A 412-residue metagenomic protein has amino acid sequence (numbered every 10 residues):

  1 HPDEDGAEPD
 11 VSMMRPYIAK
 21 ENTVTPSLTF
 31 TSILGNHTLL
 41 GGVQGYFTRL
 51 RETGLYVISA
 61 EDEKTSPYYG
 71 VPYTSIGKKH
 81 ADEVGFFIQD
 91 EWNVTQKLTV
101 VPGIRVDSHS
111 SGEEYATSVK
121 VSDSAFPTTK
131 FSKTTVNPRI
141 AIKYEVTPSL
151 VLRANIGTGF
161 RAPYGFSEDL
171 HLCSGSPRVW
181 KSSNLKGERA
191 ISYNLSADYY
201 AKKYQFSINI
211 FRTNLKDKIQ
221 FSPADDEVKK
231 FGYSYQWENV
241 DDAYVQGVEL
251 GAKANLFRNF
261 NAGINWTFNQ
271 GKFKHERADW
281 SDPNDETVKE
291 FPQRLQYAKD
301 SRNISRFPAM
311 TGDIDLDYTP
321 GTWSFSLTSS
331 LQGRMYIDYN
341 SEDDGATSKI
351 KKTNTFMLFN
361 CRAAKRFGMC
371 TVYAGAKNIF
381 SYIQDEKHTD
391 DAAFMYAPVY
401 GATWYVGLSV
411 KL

Functional and structural regions predicted by a protein language model:
H1-A7, P26, E52-A60, G112-V121 (+7 more regions): Outer-membrane beta-barrel translocator domains and adjoining extracellular loop/strand segments of Gram-negative
H1-S118, E145, Y199-Y200, S207-I208 (+2 more regions): Face-selective signature of the C-terminal outer-membrane beta-barrel domain
P9-Y17, T25, Y69-I76, Q89 (+8 more regions): Extracellular loop and loop/strand-boundary signature of outer-membrane beta-barrel proteins
L28-L34, D82, I88-N93, L98 (+13 more regions): Residue-level signature of outer-membrane beta-barrel architecture
N36-L39, K97-V100, S149-L152, K203-F206 (+3 more regions): Repeated loop/turn-to-beta-strand initiation elements of outer-membrane beta-barrel proteins
T74-E83, T128-F131, N137, A141 (+8 more regions): Outer-membrane beta-barrel signature, preferentially recognizing the C-terminal barrel domain of Gram-negative
N93-Q96, V100, S108, R212-N214 (+2 more regions): Gram-negative outer-membrane beta-barrel transporters
L215-K216, L331-D343, A364-L412: C-terminal beta-signal and adjacent terminal beta-strands/loops of Gram-negative outer-membrane beta-barrel proteins
